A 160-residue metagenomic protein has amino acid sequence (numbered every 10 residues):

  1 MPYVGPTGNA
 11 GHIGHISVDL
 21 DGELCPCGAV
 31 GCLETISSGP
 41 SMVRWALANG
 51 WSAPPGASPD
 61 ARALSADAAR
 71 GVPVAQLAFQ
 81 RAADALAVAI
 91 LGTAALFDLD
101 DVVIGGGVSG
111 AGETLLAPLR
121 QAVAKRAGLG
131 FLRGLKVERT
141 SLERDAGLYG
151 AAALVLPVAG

Functional and structural regions predicted by a protein language model:
M1-Y3, L24: Hydrophobic "anchor" residues
N9-V18: Short, intrinsically disordered, charge-biased short linear motifs at domain edges
S17-G160: ATP-binding/phosphotransfer module of carbohydrate and carboxylate kinases, centering on a glycine-rich
